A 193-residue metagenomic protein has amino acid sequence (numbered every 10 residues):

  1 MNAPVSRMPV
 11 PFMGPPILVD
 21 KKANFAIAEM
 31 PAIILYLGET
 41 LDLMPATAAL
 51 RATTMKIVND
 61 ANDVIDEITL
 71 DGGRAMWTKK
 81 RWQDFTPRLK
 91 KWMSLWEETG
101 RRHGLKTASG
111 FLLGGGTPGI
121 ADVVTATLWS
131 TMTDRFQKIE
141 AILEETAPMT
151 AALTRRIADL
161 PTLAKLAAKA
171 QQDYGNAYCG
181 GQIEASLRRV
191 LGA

Functional and structural regions predicted by a protein language model:
M1-K91: GST-like domain detector, emphasizing the conserved glutathione-binding G-site in the N-terminal thioredoxin-like
N2-V5, L160-L163, G180: Polar helix-capping/helix-linker motif
I34, A52-M55, V124, A151 (+1 more regions): Generic structural signal for individual residues within well-ordered alpha-helical segments across diverse proteins
G38, L128-W129, A167: Active-site-flanking alpha-helical
M44-A46, A108-G114, A141, A164-K169: Short, hydrophobic secondary-structure boundary micro-motifs
K56-D159: GST-like fold's C-terminal all-alpha helical module
A170-A193: Acidic/histidine-enriched, glycine/proline-rich intrinsically disordered or flexible terminal extensions
